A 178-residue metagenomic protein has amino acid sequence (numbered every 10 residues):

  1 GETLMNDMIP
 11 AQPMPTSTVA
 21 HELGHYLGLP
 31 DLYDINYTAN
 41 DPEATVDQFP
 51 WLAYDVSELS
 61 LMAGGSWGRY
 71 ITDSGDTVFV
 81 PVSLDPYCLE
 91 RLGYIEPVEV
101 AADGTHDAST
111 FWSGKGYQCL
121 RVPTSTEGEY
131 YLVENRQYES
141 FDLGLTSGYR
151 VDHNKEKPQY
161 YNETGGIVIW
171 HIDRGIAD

Functional and structural regions predicted by a protein language model:
G1-G148: Extracellular hydrolytic enzyme modules, especially secreted metalloproteases of the metzincin/thermolysin-like class
A44, A53-D55, W67, Y160-T164 (+1 more regions): Short edge-strand/loop segments of extracellular domains
S147-I167: Short coil-to-beta strand junction motifs in C2/discoidin
